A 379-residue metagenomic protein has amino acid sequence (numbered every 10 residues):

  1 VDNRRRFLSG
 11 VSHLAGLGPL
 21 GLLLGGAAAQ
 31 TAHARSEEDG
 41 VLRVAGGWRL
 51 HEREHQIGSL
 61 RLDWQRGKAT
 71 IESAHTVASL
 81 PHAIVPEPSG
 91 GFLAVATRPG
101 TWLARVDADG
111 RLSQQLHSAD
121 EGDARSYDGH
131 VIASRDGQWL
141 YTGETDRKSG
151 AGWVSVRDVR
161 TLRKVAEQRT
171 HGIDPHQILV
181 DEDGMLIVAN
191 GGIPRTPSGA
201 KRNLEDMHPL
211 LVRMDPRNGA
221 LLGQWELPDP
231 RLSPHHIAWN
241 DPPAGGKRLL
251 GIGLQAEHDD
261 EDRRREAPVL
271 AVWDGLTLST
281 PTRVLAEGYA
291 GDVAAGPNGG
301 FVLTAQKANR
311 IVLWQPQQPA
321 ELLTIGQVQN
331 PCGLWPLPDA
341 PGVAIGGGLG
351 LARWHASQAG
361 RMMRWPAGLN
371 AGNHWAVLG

Functional and structural regions predicted by a protein language model:
V1-G18: N-terminal secretory signal peptides and thylakoid transit peptides that target proteins across membranes
V1-N3, G21-S59: C-terminal segment of N-terminal export signals and the immediately downstream linker at the start of the mature
G47-L50, G143-D146, V188-M207, I252-E266: Short, conserved, GDST-rich strand-edge loop motifs in beta-rich repeat architectures
S59-R61, W153-D158, E205-P216, E266-G275: Beta-propeller blade signature
A74-A78, S118-D123, Q168-H171, W225-P230 (+3 more regions): Surface loop/turn motifs at the tips and blade-to-blade linkers of beta-strand repeat domains
A74-E87, G91-A104, A108-A133: Blade-loop segments of beta-propeller domains
S79-V85, R125-I132, I173-L179, L232-A238 (+3 more regions): Repeated scaffold domains used in trafficking and secretory/extracellular systems, primarily beta-propellers
P88-S89, R135-D136, D181-D183, D241-G246 (+2 more regions): Residue-level detector of Asp-centered blade-edge/turn motifs that repeat once per structural unit in beta-propeller
